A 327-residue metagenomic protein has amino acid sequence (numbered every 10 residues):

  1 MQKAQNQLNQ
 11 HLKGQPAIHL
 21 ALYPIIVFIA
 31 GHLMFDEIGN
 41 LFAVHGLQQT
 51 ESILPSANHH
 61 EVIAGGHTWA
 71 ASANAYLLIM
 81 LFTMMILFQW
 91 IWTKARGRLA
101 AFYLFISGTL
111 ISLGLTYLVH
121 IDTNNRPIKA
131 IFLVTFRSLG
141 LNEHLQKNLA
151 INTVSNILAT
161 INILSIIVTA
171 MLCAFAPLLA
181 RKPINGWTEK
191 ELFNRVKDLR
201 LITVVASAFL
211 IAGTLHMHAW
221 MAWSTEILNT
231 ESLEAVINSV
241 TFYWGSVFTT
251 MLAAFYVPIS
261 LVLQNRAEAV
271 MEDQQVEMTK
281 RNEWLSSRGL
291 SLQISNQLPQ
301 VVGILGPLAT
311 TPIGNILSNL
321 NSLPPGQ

Functional and structural regions predicted by a protein language model:
Q10-H120: An N-terminal, globular interaction/scaffold subdomain
K13-L33, N194-H216, T249, S291-L317: Transmembrane alpha-helical segments and their cytosolic interface motifs in multi-pass membrane proteins
H32-I53, T116-E143, A176-P183, A212-T230 (+1 more regions): Membrane-helix interface motif
I53-A73, R137-N162, L192-V196, T230-V247 (+1 more regions): Membrane-interface segments at the starts/ends of alpha-helical transmembrane spans
M80-F209: Internal, hydrophobic cores of structured domains that mediate oligomerization or house catalytic pockets within large
A159-A174, F209-A212, N238-I259, I304-P312: Alpha-helical membrane-embedded segments
L210-G289: Intrinsically disordered, low-complexity segments enriched in Gly and acidic/Ser/Thr residues that form flexible
V257-Q327: Alpha-helical oligomerization segments
